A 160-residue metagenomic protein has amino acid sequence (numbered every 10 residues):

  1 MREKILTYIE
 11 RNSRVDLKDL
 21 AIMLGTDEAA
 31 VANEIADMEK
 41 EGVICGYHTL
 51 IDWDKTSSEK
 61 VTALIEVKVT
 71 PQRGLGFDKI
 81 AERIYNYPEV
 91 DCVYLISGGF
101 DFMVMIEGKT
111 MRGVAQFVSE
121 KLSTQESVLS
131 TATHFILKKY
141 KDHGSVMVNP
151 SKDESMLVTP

Functional and structural regions predicted by a protein language model:
M1-P160: A compositional/biophysical signature of low hydrophobicity enriched in polar/charged and small residues
